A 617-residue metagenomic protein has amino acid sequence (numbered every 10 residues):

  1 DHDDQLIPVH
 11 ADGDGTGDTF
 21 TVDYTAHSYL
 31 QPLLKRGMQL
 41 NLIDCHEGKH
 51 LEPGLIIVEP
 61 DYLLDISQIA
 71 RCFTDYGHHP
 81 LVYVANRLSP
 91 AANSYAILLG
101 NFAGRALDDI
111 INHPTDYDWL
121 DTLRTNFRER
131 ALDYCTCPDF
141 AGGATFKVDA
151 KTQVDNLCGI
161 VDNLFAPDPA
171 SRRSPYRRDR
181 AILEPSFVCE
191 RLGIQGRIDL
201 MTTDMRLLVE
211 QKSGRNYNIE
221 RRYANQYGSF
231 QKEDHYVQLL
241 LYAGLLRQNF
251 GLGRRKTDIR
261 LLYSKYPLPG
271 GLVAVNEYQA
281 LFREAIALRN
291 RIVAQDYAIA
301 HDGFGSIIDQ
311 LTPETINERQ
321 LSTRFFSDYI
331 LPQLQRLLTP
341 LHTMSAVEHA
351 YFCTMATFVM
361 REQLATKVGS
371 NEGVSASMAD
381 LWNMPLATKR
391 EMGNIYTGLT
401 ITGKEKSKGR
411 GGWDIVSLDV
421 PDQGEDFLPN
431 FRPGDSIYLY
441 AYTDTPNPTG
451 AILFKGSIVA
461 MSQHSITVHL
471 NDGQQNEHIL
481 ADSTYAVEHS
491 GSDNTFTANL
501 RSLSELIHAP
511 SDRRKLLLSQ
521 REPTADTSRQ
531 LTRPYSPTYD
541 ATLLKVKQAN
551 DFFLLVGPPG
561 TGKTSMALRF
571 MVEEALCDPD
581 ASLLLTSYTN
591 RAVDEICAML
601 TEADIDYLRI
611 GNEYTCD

Functional and structural regions predicted by a protein language model:
D1-D4, G305-T445: Accessory interdomain/linker segments of ATP-dependent helicases and helicase-like nucleic-acid enzymes that mediate
H2-P138: Charged, glycine-rich intrinsically disordered N-terminal tails and low-complexity linkers that flank
P8-K35, L40, Y176-N290: Mg2+/Mn2+-dependent nuclease catalytic core
H79-V82, L262, P267-L268, N276-N290 (+5 more regions): Pre-ATPase regulatory/linker segments immediately N-terminal to the P-loop/RecA-like helicase/translocase core
A106-L183: A non-catalytic, helix-rich entry segment at domain boundaries
G562: Conserved glycine(s) of the Walker
M566-F570: Hydrophobic positions on the alpha1 helix immediately C-terminal to the Walker A/P-loop
V572, D580-D617: Conserved P-loop NTPase motor core of helicases/translocases
